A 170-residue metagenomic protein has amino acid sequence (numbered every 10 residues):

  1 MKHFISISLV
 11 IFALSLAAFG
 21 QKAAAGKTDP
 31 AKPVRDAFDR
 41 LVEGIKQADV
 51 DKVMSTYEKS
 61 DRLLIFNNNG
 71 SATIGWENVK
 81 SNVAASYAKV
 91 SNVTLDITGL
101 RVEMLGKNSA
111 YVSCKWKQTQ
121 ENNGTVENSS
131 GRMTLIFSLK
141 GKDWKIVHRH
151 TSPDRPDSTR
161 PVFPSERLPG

Functional and structural regions predicted by a protein language model:
M1-I5: Positively charged n-region of N-terminal signal peptides that target proteins for export
I7-A17: Bacterial N-terminal signal peptides
F19-T56, V162-G170: Short, low-complexity N-terminal intrinsically disordered segments enriched in polar/charged residues
K22, S130-R160: Short beta-strand edge/turn micro-motifs at domain boundaries
V50-L105, E127: A solvent-exposed, acidic/Ser-Thr-rich amphipathic alpha-helical stretch
V53, I65-N67, S109-Q120: Short, well-ordered beta-strand segments in beta-rich or mixed alpha/beta enzyme and ligand-binding folds
V83, I97-E103, K115-Q118, R132-S138: Hydrophobic/aromatic beta-strand elements that line small-molecule binding cavities or substrate pockets in beta-rich
N122-G124: Outer-membrane beta-barrel domain signature
